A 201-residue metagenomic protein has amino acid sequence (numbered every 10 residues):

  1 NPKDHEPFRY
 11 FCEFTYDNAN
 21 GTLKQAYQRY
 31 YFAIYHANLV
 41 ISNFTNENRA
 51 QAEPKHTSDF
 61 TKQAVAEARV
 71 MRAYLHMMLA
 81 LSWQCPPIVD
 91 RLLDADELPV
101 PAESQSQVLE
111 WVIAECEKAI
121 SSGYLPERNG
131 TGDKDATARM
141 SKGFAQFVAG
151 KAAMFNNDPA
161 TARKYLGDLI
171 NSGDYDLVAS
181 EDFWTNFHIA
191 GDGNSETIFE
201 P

Functional and structural regions predicted by a protein language model:
N1-D4, P86, L109, I113-G123 (+1 more regions): An aromatic- and glycine-enriched ligand-binding surface/loop that stacks and positions planar moieties
P2-W83, P99, E103-S106, E117-P126: Conserved, well-structured interaction surfaces
A19-G21, R128-D133, V148: Flexible glycine/proline-enriched surface loops and loop-helix/loop-strand junctions
T45, D94, S104, S141 (+1 more regions): Short, solvent-exposed coil/turn linker segments
R49-A52, C85-L92, S121-K134, D176-D182: Glycine- and aromatic-rich loop/turn segments at beta-sheet edges
T57-A66, G130-F144: A glycine-rich, coil/turn loop motif that links secondary-structure elements
R72, M77-L79, Q84, D90-L92 (+3 more regions): Glycine-rich, histidine-containing beta strand-loop boundary motifs that form or position
L92-D96, D168-N171: Short edge-strand/loop segments of extracellular domains
